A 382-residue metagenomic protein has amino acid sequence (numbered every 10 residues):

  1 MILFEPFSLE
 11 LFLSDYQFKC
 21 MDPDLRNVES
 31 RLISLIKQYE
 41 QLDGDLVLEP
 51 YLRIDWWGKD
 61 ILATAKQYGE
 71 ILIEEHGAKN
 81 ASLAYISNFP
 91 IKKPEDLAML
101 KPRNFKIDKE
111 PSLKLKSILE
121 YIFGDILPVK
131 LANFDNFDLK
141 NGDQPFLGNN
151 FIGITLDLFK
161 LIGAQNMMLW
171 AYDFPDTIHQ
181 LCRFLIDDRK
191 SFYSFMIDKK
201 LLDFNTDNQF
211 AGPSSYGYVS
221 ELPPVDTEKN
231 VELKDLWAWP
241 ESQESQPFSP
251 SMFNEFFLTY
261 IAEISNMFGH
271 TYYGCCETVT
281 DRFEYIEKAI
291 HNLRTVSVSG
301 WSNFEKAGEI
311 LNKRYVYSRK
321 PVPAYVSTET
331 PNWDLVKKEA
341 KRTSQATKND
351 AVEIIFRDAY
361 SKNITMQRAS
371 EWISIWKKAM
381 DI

Functional and structural regions predicted by a protein language model:
M1-M21, D45-V47, P102-I382: Active-site loop segments of alpha/beta catalytic cores
M1-W56, D60-I73: Ser/Thr/Asn(+Pro)-rich, low-complexity disordered segments
L3-S8, I54-F89, E244-N254, E277-Y285: Short N-terminal signal/transit or membrane-insertion segments and the immediately adjacent low-complexity/disordered
R26-Q38, L97-L100, L158, W372 (+1 more regions): Generic hydrophobic, helix-prone segments enriched in Leu/Val/Ile
H76-E120: A gly/proline- and charged-residue-enriched helix-loop-helix capping module
